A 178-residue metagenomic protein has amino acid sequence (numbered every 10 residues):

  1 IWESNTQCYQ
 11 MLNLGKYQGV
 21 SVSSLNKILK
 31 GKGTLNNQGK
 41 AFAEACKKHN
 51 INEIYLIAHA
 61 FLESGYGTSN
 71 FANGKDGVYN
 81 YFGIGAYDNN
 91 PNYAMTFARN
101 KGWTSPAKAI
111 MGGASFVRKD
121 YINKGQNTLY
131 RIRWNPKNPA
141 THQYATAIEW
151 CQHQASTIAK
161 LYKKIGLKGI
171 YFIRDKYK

Functional and structural regions predicted by a protein language model:
I1-T34, S64-Q126: Peptidoglycan-targeting cell-wall enzymes and recognition modules
N36-A43: Short aromatic-cysteine micro-motif
A41, H49, G112: Charged catalytic carboxylate motif
A43, I51-G67: Short, functionally critical alpha-helical segments immediately adjacent to catalytic or ligand/cofactor-binding
C46: Catalytic core of carbohydrate-active enzymes
N50-I51, W103: Structural motif
G85-K178: Non-catalytic cell-wall polysaccharide-engagement segments
